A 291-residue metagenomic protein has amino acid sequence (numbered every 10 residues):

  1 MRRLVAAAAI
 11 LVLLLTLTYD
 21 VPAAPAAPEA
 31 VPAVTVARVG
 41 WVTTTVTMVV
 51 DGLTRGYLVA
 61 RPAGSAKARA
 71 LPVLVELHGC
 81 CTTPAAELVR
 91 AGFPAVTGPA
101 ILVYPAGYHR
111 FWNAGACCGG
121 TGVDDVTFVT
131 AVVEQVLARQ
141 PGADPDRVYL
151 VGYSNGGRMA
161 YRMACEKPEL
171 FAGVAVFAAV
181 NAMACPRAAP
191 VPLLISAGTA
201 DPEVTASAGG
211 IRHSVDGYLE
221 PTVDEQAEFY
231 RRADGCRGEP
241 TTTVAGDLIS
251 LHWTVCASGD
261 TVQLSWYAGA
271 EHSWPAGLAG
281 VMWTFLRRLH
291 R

Functional and structural regions predicted by a protein language model:
R2-L4, L17-V73, A100, C117 (+6 more regions): A domain-start/cap signature at the N-terminus of enzymes
A8-T16: Bacterial N-terminal signal peptides
T44-Y149, M159-R162, E166: Serine-hydrolase catalytic machinery in alpha/beta-hydrolase-like enzymes
G107, A175-A182, G198-P202: Active-site nucleophile loop of the alpha/beta-hydrolase fold
V180-L194, G210: Flexible "cap/lid" loop of the alpha/beta hydrolase fold
P192-S196, P221, R231-R291: C-terminal catalytic histidine-bearing segment of alpha/beta-hydrolase fold enzymes
S196-D201, S207-A208, S214-V215, W266-A270: Conserved strand-to-loop "acid loop" that flanks and positions the catalytic carboxylate
P202-S207, H213, L219-T222, W274-G277: Conserved alpha/beta-hydrolase "acid-adjacent" motif
